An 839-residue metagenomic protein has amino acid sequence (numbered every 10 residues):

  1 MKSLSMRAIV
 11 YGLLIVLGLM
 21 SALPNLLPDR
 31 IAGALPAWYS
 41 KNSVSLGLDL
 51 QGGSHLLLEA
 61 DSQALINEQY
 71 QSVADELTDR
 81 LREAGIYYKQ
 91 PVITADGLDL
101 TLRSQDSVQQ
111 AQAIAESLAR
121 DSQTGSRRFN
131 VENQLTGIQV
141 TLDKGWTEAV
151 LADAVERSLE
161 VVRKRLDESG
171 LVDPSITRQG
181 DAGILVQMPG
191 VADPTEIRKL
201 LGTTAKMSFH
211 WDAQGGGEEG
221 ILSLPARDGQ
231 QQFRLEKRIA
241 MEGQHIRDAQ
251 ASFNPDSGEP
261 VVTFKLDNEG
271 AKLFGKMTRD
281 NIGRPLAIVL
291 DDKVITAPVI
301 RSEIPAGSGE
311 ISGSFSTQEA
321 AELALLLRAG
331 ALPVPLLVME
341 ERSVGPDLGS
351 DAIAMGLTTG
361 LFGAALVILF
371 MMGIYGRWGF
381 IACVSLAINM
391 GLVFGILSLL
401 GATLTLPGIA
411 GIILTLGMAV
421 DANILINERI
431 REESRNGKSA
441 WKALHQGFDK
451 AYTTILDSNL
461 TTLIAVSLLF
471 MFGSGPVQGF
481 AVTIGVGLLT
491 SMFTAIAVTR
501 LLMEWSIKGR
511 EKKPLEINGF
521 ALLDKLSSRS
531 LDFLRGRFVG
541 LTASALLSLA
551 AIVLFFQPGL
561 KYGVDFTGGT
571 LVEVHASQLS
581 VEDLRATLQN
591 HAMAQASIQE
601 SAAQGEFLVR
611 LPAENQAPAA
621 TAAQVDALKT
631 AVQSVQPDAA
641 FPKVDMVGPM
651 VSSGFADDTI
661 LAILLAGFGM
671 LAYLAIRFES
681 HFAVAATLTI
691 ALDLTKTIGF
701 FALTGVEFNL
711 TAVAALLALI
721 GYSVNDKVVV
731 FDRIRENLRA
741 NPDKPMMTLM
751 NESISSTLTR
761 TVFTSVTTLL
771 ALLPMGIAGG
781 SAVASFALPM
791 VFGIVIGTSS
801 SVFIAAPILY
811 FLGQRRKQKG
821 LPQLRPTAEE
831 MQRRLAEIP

Functional and structural regions predicted by a protein language model:
M1-P839: A structural signal for conserved, well-ordered secondary-structure elements that form binding/interaction cores
